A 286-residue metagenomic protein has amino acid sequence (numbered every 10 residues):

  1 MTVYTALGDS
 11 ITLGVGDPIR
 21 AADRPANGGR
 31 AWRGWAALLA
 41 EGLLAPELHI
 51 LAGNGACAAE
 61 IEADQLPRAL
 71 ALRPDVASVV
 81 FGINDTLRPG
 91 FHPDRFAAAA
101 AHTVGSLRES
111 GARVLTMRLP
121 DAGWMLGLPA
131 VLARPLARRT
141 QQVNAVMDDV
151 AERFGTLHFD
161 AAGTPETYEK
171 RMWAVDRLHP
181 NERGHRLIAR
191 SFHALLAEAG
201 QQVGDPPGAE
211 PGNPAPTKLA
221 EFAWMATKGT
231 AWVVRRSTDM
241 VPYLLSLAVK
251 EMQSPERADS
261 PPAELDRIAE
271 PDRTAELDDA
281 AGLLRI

Functional and structural regions predicted by a protein language model:
M1-N54, L66-R73, A77, L284: Serine-esterase "nucleophile elbow" of acetyl-processing enzymes
L13-R20, A58-R95, D121-A122: Oxyanion-hole/transition-state-stabilizing segment in secreted/luminal serine hydrolases and related acyltransferases
D23-A31, F91-F96, V131-R139, D176 (+1 more regions): Alpha-helix N-cap and loop-to-helix initiation/capping positions
E62, F96, A100, T140-V143: Aromatic/hydrophobic pocket-lining residues that form the small-molecule binding cavity in soluble enzyme cores
V80, L115-L119, H158: Ligand-binding pocket scaffold of soluble enzyme catalytic domains
E109-V114: A short helix->loop->beta-strand "cap" motif at the edges of active sites that frequently abuts
W124-A161, E182: Substrate-gating cap/lid alpha-helix
R153, D176-I286: Conserved catalytic region of serine esterases and O-acyltransferases that act on ester linkages in lipids
